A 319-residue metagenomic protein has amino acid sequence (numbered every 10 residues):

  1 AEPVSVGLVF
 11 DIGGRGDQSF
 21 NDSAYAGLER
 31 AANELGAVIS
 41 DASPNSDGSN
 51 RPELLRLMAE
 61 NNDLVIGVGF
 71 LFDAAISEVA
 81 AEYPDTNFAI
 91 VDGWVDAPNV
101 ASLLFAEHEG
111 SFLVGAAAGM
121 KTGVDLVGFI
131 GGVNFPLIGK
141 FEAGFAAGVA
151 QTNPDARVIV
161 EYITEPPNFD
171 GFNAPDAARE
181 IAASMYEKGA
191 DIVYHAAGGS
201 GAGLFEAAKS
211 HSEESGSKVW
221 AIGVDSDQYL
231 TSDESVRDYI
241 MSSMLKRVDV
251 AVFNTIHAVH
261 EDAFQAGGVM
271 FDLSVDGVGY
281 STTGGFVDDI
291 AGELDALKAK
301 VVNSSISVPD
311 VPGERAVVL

Functional and structural regions predicted by a protein language model:
A1-L319: A residue-level marker of the well-folded mature domains of exported/periplasmic proteins
